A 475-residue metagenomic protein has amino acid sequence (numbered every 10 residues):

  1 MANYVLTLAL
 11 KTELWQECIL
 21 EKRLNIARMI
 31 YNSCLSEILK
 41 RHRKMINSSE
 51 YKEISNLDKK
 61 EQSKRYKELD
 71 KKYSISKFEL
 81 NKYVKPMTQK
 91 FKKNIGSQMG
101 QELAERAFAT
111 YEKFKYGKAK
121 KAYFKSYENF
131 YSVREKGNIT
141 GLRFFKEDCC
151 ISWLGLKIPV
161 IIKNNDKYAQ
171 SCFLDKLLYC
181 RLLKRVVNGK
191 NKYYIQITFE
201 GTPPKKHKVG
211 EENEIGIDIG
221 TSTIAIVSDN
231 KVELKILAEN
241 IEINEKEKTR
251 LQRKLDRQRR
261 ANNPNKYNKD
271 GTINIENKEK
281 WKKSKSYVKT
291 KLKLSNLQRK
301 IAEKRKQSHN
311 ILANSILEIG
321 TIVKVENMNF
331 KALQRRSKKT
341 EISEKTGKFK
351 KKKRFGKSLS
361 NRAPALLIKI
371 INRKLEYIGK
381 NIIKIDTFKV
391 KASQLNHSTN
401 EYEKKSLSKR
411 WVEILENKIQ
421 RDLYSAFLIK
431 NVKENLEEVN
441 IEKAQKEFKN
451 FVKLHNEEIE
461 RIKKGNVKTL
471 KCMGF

Functional and structural regions predicted by a protein language model:
M1-Q101, G474: Gly/serine-rich nucleotide phosphate-binding loop at the start of the catalytic core of nucleotide/ADP-ribose-handling
Y4, N191-F475: Positively charged, helix-rich recognition surfaces that bind polyanionic ligands
L6-L10, I158-N164, K235-L237: Generic detection of short hydrophobic beta-strand segments and adjacent strand-loop junctions
T7-A9, R106, Y194-Q196: Beta-strand secondary-structure signal
C34, E102-F114, L423-K433: Stable alpha-helical structural segments in soluble proteins, enriched in small hydrophobic residues
N47-S63, K121-G141, K269-K282, S393 (+1 more regions): Amphipathic alpha-helical surface "interface" segments used for docking/oligomerization or membrane association within
Q62-N188, G356-N361: Acidic carboxylate diad motif detector
